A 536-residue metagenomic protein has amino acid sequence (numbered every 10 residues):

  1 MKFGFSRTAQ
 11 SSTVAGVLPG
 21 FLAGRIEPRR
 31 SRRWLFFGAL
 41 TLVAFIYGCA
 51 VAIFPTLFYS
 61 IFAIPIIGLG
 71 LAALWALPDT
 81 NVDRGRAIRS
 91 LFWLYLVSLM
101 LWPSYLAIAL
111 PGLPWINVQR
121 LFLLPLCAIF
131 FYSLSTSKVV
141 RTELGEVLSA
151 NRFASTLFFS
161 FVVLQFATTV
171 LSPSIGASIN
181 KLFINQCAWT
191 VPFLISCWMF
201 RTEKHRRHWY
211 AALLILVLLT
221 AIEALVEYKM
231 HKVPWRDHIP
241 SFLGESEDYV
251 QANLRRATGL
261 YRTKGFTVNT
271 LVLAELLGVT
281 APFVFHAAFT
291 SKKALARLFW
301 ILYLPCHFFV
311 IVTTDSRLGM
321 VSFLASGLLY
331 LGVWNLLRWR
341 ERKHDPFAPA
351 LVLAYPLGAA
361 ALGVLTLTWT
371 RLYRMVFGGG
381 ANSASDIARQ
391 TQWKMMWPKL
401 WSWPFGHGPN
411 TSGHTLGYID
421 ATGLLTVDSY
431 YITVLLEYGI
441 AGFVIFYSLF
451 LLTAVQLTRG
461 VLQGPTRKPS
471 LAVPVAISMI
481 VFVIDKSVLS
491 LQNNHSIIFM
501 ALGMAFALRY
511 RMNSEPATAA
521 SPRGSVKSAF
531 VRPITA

Functional and structural regions predicted by a protein language model:
K2-F3, F159-T169, H208-N335, T458: Alpha-helical transmembrane segments of multi-pass inner-membrane proteins
K2-F37, V82, Q463-R467, A501-A536: A juxtamembrane structural motif centered on a specific transmembrane helix
L40-F45, R86-P111, V118-T190, F482: N-terminal hydrophobic segments of proteins, predominantly signal-anchor/transmembrane helices of inner/organellar
A52-T56, L219-P234, L254, T314 (+3 more regions): A membrane-periplasm/extracellular boundary helix in multi-pass inner-membrane enzymes that assemble envelope glycans
G68-A72, F323-L328, V473-V483, S490-A536: Transmembrane alpha-helices of multi-pass inner-membrane enzymes
L91-S98, F299-F308, L457-V488, M504: Loop-to-helix entry and N-terminal half of a specific, functionally important transmembrane alpha helix in multi-pass
G265-L271, F308-V312, R317, P404 (+2 more regions): A conserved mid-to-late transmembrane alpha helix and its immediate loop/hinge that forms the functional core
R371-Y438, L457-Q463: Long extracytoplasmic/lumenal interhelical loops at the membrane interface of multi-pass membrane proteins
